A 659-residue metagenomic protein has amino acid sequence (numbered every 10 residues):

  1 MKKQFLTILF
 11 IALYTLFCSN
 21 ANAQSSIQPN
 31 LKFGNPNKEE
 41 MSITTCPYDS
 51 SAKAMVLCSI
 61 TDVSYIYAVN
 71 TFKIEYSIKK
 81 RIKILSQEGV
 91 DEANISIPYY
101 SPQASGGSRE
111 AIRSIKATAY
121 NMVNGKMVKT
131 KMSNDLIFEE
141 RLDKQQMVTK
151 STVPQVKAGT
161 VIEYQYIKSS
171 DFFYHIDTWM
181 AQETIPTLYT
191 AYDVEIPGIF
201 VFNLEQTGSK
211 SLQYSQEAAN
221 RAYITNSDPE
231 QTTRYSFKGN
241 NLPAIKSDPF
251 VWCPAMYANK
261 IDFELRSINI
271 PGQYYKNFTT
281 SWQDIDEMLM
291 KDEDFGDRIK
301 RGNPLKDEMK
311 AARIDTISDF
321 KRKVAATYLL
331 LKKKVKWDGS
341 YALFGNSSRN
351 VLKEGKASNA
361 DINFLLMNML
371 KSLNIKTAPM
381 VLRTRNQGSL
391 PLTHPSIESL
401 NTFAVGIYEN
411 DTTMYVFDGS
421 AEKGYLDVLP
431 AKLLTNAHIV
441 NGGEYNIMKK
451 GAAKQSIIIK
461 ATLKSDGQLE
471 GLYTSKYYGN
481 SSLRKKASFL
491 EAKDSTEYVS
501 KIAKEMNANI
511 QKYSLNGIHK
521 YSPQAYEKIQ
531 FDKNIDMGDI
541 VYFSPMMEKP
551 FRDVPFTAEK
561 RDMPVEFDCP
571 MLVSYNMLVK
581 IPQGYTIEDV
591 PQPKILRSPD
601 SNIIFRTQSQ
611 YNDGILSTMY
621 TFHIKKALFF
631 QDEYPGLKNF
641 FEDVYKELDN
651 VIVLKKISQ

Functional and structural regions predicted by a protein language model:
M1-P29: Bacterial Sec-dependent N-terminal signal peptides
F5, L13, Y328-L329, K353 (+1 more regions): Contiguous, well-ordered alpha-helical segments that form the cores/surfaces of helical PPI scaffolds
Q24-S281, M288, N346, D361-M367 (+4 more regions): Beta-strand-rich, non-transmembrane domain signature
L85, I167, K310-I314, K332-K336 (+2 more regions): Sec-exported extracytoplasmic/periplasmic mature domains
S170, L331-V335, V644-L648: Sec/Tat-exported extracytoplasmic proteins
W282-E354: Secondary-structure boundary elements
V499-Q659: A carboxyl-terminal module marker
